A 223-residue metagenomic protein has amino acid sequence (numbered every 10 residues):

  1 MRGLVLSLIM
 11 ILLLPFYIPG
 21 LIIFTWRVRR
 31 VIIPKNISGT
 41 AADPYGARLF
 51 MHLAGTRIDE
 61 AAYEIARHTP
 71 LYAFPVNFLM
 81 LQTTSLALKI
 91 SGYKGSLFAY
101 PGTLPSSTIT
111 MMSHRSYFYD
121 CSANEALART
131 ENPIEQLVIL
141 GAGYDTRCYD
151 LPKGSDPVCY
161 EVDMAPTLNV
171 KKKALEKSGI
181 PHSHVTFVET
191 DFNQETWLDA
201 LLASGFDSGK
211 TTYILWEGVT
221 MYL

Functional and structural regions predicted by a protein language model:
M1-Q136, Y144-V185: Rossmann-like AdoMet
L49, T190-D191, E217: Structured loops at beta-to-helix junctions and adjacent beta-edge loops in soluble globular domains
I139: Class I SAM-dependent methyltransferase core
T146, Q194, T220-M221: Active-site micro-motifs of SAM-dependent methyltransferase domains
K153-S155, T196, I214: Bulky hydrophobic/aromatic packing residues
Y160, V188, L215: Conserved Rossmann-like nucleotide-binding pocket used by diverse enzymes that bind dinucleotide cofactors
L175-G209: S-adenosyl-L-methionine
L201-L223: A short SAM/SAH-binding and catalytic strip from SAM-dependent methyltransferases
